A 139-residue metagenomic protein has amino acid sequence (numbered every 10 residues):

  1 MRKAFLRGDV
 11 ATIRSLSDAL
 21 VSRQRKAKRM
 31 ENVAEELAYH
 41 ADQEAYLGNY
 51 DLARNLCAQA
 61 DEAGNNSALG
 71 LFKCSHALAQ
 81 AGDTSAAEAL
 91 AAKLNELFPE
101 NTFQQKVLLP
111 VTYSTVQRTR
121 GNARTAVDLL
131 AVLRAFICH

Functional and structural regions predicted by a protein language model:
M1-R124, R134-C138: Extended non-membrane alpha-helical scaffolds
L130: Active-site-proximal loop/helix segments of hydrolase catalytic cores
